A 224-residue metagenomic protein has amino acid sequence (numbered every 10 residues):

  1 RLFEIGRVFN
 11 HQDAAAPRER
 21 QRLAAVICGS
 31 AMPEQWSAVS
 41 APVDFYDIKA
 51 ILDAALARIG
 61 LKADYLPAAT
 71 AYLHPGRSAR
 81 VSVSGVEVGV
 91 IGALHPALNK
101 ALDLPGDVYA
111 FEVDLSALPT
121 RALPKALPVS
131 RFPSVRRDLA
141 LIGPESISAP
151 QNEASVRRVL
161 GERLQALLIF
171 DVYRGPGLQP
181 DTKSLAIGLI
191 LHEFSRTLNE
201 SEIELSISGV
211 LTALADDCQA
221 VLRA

Functional and structural regions predicted by a protein language model:
R1-L2, G6, Q12-A24, A31-A224: A carboxyl-terminal module marker
